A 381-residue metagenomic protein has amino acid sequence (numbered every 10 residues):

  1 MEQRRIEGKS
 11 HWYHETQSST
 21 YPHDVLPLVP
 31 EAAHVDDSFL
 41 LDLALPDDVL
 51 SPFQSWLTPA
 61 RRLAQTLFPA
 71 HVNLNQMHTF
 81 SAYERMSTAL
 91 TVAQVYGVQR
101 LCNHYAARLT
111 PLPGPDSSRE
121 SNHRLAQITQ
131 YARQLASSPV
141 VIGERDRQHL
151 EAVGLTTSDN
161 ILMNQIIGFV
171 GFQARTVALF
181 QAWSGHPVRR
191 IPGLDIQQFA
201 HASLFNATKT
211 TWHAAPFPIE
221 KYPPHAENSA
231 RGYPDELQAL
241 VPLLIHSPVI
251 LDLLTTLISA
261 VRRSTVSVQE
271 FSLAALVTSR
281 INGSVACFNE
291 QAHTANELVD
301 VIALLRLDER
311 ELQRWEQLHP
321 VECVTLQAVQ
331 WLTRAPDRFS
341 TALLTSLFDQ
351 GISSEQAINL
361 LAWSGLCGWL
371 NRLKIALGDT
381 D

Functional and structural regions predicted by a protein language model:
M1-D381: Hydrophobic alpha-helical segments
